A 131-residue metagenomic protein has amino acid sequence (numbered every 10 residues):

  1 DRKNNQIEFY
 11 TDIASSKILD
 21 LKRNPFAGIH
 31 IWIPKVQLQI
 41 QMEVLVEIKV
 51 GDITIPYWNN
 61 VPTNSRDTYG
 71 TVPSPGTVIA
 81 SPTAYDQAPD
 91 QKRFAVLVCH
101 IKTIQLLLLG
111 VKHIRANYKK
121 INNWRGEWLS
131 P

Functional and structural regions predicted by a protein language model:
D1-Q37: A short mixed-secondary-structure module that forms the rim of ligand-binding clefts
L38-P131: Charged, gly/pro-rich active-site loop segments
